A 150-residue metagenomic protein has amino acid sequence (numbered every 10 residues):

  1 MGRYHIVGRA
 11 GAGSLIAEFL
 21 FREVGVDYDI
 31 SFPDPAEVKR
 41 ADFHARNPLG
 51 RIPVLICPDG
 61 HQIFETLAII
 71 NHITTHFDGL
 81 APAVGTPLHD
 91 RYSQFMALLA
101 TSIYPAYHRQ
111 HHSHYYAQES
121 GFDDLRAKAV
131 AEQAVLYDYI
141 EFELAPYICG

Functional and structural regions predicted by a protein language model:
G2-L125: GST-like domain detector, emphasizing the conserved glutathione-binding G-site in the N-terminal thioredoxin-like
G79, F142-G150: Surface-exposed helix-capping loop/turn segments at secondary-structure junctions
L125-L144: Amphipathic alpha-helical packing segments from all-alpha helical-bundle domains
